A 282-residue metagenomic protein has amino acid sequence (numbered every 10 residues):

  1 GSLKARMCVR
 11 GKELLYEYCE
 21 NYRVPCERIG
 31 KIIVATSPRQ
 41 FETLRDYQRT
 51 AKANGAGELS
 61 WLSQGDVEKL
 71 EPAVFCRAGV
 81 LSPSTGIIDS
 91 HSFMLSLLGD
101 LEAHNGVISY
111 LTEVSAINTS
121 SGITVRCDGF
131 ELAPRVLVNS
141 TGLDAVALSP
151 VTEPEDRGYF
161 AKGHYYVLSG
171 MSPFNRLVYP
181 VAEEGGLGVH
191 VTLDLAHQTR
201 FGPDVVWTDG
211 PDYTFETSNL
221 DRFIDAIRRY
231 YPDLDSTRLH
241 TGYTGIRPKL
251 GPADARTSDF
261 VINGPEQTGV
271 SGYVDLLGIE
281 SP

Functional and structural regions predicted by a protein language model:
G1-D66, G188-V189: Dinucleotide-binding Rossmann-like beta1-alpha1 core, especially the glycine-rich loop that anchors the ADP
P25-A35, E58, D66-G99, A103-H104 (+2 more regions): Helix-loop-beta segment of a Rossmann-like dinucleotide-binding subdomain
C26-I29, E155-A161, D233-G245: A short coil-to-beta-strand element that immediately follows conserved catalytic motifs
R28, S63-Q64, Y110-T112, C127 (+1 more regions): Short loop/edge segments at beta-strand edges and connector loops that shape dinucleotide/nucleotide cofactor-binding
R39-T43, L70-R77, N118-T124, L132 (+2 more regions): A short, glycine/Asx- and small/polar-enriched loop/turn that sits immediately N-terminal to a beta-strand
V80-V136: Helical element adjacent to the flavin cofactor pocket in flavoenzyme catalytic cores
A116-E216, L234: Flavin-dependent oxidoreductases
T214-P282: C-terminal catalytic lobe of FAD-dependent flavoproteins
